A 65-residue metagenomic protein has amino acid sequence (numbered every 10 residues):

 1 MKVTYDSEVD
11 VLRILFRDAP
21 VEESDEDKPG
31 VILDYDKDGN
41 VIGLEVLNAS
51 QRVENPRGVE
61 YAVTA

Functional and structural regions predicted by a protein language model:
M1-A65: Small, basic N-terminal interaction modules of short regulatory proteins
